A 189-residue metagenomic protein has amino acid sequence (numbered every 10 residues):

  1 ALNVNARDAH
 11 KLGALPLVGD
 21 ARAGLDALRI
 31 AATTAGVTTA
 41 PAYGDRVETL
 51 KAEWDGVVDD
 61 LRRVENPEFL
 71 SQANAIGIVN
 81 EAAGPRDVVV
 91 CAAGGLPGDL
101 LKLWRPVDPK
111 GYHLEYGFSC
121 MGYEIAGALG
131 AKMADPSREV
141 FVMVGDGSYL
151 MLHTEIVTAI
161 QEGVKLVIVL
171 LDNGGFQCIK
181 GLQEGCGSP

Functional and structural regions predicted by a protein language model:
A1-R46, Q183: Glycine-rich, acidic loop regions that bind phosphate or pyrophosphate groups
A6-H10, G24-L25, P97-G98, S119-M121 (+2 more regions): Short gly/pro/ser/thr-enriched loop/turn and capping motifs at secondary-structure boundaries
H10-G13, L28-I30, L100-R105, E124-I125 (+2 more regions): Short acidic, glycine/serine/threonine-rich loops at helix termini
P16-G19, P106-P109, E184-S188: Short, hinge-like loop/turn segments at secondary-structure boundaries
K51-K132, S137: Active-site diphosphate/adenylate-binding microenvironment
S137-M151, L166-L171: A short, small-residue-rich loop immediately preceding and capping a beta-strand
Q161-P189: Thiamine diphosphate
